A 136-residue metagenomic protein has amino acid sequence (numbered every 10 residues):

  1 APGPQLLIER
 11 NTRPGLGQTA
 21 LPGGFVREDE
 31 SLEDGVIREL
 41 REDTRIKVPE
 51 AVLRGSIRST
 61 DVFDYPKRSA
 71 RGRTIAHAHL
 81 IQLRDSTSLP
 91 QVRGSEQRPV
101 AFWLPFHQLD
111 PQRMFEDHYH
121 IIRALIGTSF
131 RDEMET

Functional and structural regions predicted by a protein language model:
A1-L21, V48: N-terminal strand-loop-strand
T19, G24-L125: Unchanged
I122-T136: Charged phosphate-binding loop/patch that engages nucleotide di/tri-phosphates or the phosphate backbone of nucleic
